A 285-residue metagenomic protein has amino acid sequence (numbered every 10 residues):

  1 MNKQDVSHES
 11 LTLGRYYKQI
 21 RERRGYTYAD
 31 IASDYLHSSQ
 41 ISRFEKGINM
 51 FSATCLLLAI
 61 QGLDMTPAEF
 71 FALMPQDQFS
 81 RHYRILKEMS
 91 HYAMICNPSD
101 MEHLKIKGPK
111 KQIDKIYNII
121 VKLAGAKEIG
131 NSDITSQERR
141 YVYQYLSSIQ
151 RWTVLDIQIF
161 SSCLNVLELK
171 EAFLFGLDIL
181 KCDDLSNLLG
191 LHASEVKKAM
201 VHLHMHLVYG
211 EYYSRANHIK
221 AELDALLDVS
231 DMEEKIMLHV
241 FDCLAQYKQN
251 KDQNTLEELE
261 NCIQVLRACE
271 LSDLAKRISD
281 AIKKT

Functional and structural regions predicted by a protein language model:
M1-R23: A short, Lys/Arg-rich alpha-helix, primarily the initiator
Y16, Y83, K87, Y117-E128 (+4 more regions): "A position-specific structural signal for the A-helix of alpha-solenoid helical repeats
R24-S42: Short alpha-helical DNA-recognition segment
T54-E69: DNA major-groove recognition helix of helix-turn-helix/homeodomain DNA-binding modules
A72-S99, Q264: Short, charged recognition helix plus adjacent turn of helix-turn-helix-like nucleic-acid-binding domains
H91-L104, G130-R140, L169-K181, G210-A221 (+1 more regions): Helix-turn-helix repeat elements of alpha-solenoid scaffolds
K105-I106, Y143-S147, L180-N187, K220-D228 (+1 more regions): Amphipathic alpha-helical segments of tetratricopeptide repeats
P109-Y209: Mid-protein regulatory/catalytic core that forms ligand/cofactor-binding pockets and protein-protein interaction
